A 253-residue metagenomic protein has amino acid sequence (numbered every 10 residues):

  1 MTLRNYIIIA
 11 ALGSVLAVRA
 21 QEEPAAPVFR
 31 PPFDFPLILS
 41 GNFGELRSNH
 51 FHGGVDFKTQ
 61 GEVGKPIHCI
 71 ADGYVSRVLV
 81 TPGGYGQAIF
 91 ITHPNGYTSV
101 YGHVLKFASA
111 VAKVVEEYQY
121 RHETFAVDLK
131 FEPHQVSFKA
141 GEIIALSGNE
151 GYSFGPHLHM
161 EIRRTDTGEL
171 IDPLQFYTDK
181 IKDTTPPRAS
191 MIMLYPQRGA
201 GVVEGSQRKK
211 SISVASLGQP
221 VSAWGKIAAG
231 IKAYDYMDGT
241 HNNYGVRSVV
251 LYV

Functional and structural regions predicted by a protein language model:
T2-I9: Sec-dependent signal peptide recognition, specifically the positively charged N-region followed immediately by
A10-A20: Hydrophobic h-region of N-terminal signal peptides that target proteins for export in Gram-negative bacteria
A20-T98, L105-F107, A126, F131-H134 (+3 more regions): Surface-exposed, glycine-biased beta-strand/turn segments
A112-K130: Intrinsically disordered, low-complexity Ser/Thr- and acidic-rich flexible linkers and loops, especially at boundaries
E142-I144: Intrinsically disordered, low-complexity N-terminal tails
G155-R163: Histidine-centered catalytic micro-motifs
D166: Conserved glycine-bearing catalytic or ligand-binding loops at nucleotide- and phosphate-handling centers of large
